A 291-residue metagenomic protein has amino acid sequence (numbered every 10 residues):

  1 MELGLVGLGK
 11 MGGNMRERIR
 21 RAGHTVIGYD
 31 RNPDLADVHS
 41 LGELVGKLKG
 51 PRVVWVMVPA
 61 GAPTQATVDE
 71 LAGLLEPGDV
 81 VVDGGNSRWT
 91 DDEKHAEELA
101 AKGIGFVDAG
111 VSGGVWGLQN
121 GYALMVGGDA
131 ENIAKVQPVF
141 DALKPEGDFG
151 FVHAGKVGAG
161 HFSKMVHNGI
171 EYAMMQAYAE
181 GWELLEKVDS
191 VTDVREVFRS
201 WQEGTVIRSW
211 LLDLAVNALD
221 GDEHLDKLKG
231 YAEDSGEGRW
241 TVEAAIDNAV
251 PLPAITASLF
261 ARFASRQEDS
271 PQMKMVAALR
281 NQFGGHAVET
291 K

Functional and structural regions predicted by a protein language model:
M1-R52, G78, V115-G117, N281: NAD(P)+-binding Rossmann beta1-loop-alpha1 motif at the extreme N-terminus of oxidoreductases
A22, K102, N248: Conserved dinucleotide-binding and phosphotransfer motif residues
V26, F106-V107, L252: Hydrophobic beta-strand scaffold residues
R31-K94, A100, L118-G128: Rossmann-like NAD(P)-binding element
T67-D69, R88-V188: Rossmann-fold dinucleotide-binding core
M125, K135, D148, G158-H286: Helical "substrate-binding/catalytic lid" subdomain of Rossmann-like NAD(P)-dependent dehydrogenases/reductases
